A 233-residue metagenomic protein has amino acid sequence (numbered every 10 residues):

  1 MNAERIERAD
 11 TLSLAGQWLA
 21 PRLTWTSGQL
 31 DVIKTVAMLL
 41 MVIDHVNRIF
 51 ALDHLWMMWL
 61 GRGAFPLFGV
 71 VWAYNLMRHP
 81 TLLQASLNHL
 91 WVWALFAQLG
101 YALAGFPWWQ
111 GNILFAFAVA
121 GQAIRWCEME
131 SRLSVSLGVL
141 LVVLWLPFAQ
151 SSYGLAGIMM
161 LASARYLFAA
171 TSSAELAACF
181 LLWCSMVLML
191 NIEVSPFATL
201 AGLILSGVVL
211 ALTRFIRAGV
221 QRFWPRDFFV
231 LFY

Functional and structural regions predicted by a protein language model:
M1-Y233: Alpha-helical transmembrane segments and their immediate juxtamembrane cytosolic regions
